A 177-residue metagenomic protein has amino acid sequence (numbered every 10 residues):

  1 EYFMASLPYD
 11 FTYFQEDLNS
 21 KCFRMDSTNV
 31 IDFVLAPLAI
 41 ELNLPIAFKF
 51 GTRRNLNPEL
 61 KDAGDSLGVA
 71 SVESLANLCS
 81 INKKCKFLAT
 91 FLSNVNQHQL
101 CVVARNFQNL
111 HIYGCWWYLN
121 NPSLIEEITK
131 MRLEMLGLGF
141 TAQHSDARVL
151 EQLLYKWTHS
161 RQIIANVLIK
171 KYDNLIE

Functional and structural regions predicted by a protein language model:
E1-A89, V95-L110, L124-A142, S160-I169: Histidine/acidic residue-rich metal-binding segments in metalloenzymes
H111-P122: His/Asp/Glu-enriched short active-site or ligand-binding loop at hydrolase and phosphoryl-transfer sites
N121, I176-E177: Helix N-cap and loop-to-helix transition residues
D146: Intrinsically disordered, low-complexity polar regions and short flexible loop motifs
L150-L153: Short active-site-adjacent structural elements
W157: Conserved, well-ordered active-site substructure
L168-I176: Short, flexible loop segments at boundaries between secondary-structure elements
